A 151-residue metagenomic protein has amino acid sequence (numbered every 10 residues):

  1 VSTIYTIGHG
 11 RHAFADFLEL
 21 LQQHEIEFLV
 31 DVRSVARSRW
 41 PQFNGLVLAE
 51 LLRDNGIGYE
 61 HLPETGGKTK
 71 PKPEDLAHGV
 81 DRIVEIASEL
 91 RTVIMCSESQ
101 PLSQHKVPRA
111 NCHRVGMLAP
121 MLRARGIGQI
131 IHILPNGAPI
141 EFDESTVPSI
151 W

Functional and structural regions predicted by a protein language model:
V1-W151: Residues lining hydrophobic/aromatic ligand-binding pockets adjacent to catalytic sites
